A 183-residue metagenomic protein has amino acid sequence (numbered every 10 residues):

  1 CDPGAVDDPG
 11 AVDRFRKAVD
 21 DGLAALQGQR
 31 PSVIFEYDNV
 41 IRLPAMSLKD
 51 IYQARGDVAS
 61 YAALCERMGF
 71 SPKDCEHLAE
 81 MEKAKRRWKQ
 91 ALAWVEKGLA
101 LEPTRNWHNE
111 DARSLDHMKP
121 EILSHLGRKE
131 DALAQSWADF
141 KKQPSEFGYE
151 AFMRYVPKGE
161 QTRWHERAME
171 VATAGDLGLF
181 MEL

Functional and structural regions predicted by a protein language model:
C1-L183: Eukaryote-biased, non-catalytic alpha-solenoid scaffold regions
